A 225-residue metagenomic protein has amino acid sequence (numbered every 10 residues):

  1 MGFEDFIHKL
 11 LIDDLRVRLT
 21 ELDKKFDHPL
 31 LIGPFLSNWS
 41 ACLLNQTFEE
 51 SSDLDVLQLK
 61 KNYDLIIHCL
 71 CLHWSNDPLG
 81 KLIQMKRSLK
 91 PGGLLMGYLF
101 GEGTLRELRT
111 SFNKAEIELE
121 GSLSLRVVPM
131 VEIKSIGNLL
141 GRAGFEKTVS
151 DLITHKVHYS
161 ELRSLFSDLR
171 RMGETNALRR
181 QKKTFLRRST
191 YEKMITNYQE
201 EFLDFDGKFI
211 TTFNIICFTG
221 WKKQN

Functional and structural regions predicted by a protein language model:
E4, D151-N225: Conserved Class I S-adenosyl-L-methionine
F6-H28: Conserved alpha-helix/loop element of class I SAM-dependent methyltransferases that forms part of the SAM/SAH-binding
L44-Q58: Adenosine-cofactor binding site in Rossmann-like domains, unifying the SAM/SAH pocket of S-adenosylmethionine-dependent
V56-I66: A short acidic, Gly/Pro-enriched loop at the edge of an enzyme's catalytic core that lines a small-molecule cofactor
H68-C71: A short beta-strand submotif of the Rossmann-like class I SAM-dependent methyltransferase core that lines
H73-S75: A short His-aromatic
L79-L94: A short glycine-rich, Lys/Arg-flanked "PGG" loop and its adjoining helix->strand segment in the class I
Y98-E161, M172-R179: Conserved catalytic/acceptor-binding region of the Class I
